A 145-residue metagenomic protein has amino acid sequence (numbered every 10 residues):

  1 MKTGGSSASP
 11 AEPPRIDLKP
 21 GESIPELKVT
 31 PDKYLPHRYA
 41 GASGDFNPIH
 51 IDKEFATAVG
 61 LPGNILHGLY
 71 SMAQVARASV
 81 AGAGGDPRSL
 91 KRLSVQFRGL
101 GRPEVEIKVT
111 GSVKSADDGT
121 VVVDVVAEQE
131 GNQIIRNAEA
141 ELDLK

Functional and structural regions predicted by a protein language model:
M1-I24, G101-K145: HotDog/MaoC-like acyl-thioester-processing domains
K2-L66: Catalytic strand-loop segment that frames the active site of acyl-thioester-processing enzymes
E26, R92-S94, N137: Extracellular/lumenal ectodomain signal focusing on beta-strand-rich modules and carbohydrate-recognition contexts
P31, F97, L142-L144: Hydrophobic residues in beta-strands and at strand termini
D32, P48-I51, V75-G84, A127-Q129: A broadly tuned preference for mixed-charge, low-complexity surface segments
H50-F55, V75, L90-K91, G119-V121 (+1 more regions): Glycine-rich loops and low-complexity Gly/Arg-rich segments that provide flexible linkers or classic glycine-based
T57-K114: Hydrophobic beta-strand-centered segment that forms part of the acyl-chain substrate-binding groove
